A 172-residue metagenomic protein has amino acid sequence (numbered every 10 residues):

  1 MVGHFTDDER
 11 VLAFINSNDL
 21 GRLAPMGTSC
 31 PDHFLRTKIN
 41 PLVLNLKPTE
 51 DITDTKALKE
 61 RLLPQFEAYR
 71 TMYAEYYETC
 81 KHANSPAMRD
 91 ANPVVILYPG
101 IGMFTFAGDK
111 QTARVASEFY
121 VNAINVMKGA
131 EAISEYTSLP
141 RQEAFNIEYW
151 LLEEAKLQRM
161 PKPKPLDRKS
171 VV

Functional and structural regions predicted by a protein language model:
M1-K164: Domain-length cofactor-binding catalytic modules of enzymes
V171: Conserved small/polar residues in nucleotide/adenosyl-binding loops
